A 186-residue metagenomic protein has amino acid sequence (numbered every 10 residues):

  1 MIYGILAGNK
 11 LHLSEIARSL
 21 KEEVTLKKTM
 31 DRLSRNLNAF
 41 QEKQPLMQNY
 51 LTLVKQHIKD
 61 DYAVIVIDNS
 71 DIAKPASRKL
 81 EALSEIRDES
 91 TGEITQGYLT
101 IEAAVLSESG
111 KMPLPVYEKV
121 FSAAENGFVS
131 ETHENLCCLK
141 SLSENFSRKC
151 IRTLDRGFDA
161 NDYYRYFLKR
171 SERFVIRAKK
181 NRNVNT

Functional and structural regions predicted by a protein language model:
I2, M30-S109: Active-site-proximal, Lys/Arg-enriched surface segment that forms a nucleic-acid-binding/basic interface patch
G8-R18: Short, charged amphipathic recognition helices of the HTH superfamily and cognate SANT/SANTA-like modules
E15, T25, K79-A82: Noncatalytic, typically N-terminal accessory segments of nucleic acid-processing enzymes and closely related
I16, A63-A73, A103, C150-A160 (+1 more regions): Short, conserved catalytic/metal-binding motifs centered on acidic residues
S19-R32: Short, basic interhelical loop/turn and adjoining N-cap of the next helix at nucleic-acid- or acidic-partner-contacting
D60-Y62, Y98, K111-P113, S147-K149 (+1 more regions): A general structural motif
P75-E81, L114-Y117, Y163-R165, T186: Short, conserved acidic/polar surface loops in the N-terminal third of protein domains
K119-T186: An internal, acidic/charged active-site-proximal segment that coordinates divalent cations and/or engages
